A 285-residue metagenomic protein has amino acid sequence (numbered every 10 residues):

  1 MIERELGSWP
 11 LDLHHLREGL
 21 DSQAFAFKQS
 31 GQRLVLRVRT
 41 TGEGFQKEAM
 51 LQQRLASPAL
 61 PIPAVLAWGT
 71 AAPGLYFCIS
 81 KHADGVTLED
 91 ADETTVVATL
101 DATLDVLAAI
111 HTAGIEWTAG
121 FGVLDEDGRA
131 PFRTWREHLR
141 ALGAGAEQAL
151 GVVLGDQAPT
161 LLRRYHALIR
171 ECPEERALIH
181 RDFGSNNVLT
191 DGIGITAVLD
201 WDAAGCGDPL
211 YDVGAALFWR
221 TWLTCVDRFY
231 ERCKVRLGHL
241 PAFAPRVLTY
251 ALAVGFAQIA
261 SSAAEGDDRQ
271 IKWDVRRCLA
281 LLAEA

Functional and structural regions predicted by a protein language model:
M1-W9, T112-R181, A280-L282: An alpha-helical support segment within catalytic cores of ATP-dependent transferases
I2-P10, P58-P61, L240: Short secondary-structure junctions
H14-R133, P173: ATP-binding pocket architecture of kinase catalytic cores
E18, Q23-K28, L36, T160-Y211: Active-site acidic catalytic loop and adjacent metal/ATP-binding pocket of ATP-dependent phosphoryl transfer enzymes
S22, L88, E174, C206 (+1 more regions): Helix-rich C-terminal or lid/interface subdomains of diverse kinases
A24, L36, V65, K81 (+7 more regions): Generic structural signal for small/hydrophobic residues in well-ordered secondary structure, especially within
V35-R39, A67, G122, L178-R181 (+3 more regions): Short beta-strand segments
A71, I79-E93, T112, R140-E147 (+1 more regions): A glycine-centered beta->alpha junction motif in the catalytic cores of kinase/phosphotransferase enzymes
